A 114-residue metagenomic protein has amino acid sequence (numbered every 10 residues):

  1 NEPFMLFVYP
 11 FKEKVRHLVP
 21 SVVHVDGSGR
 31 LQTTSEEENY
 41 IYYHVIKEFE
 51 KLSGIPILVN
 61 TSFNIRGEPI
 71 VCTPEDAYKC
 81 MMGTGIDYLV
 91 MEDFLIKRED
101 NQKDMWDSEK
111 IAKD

Functional and structural regions predicted by a protein language model:
N1-D114: Flexible beta->alpha loop and helix N-cap segments adjacent to enzyme active/binding sites
